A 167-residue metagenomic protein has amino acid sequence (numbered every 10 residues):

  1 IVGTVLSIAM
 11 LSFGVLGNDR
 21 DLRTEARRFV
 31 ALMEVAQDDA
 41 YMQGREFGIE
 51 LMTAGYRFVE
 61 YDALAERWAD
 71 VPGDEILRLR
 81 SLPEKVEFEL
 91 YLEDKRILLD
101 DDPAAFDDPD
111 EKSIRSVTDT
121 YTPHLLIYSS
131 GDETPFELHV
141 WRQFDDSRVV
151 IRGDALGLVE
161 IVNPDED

Functional and structural regions predicted by a protein language model:
I1-L11: Alpha-helical hydrophobic helix detector
I8, G14-R28, D38, E46 (+1 more regions): N-terminal helix-rich module
L32, A36: Conserved interdomain hinge at the start of the Helicase C-terminal
